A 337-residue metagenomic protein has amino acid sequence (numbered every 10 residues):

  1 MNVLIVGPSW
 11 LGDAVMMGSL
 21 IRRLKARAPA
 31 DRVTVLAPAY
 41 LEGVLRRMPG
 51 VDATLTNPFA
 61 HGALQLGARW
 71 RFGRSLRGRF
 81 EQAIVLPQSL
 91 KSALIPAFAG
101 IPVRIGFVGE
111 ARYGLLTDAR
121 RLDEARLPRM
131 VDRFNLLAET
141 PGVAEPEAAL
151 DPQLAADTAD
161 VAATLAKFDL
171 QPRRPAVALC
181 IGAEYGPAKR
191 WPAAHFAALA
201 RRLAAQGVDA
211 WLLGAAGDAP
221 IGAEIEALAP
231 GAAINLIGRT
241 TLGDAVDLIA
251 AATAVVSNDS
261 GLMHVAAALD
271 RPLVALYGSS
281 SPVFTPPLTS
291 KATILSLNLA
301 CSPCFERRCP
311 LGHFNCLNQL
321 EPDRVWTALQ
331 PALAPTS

Functional and structural regions predicted by a protein language model:
M1-S337: Catalytic machinery of carbohydrate-active enzymes, primarily nucleotide-sugar-dependent glycosyltransferases
